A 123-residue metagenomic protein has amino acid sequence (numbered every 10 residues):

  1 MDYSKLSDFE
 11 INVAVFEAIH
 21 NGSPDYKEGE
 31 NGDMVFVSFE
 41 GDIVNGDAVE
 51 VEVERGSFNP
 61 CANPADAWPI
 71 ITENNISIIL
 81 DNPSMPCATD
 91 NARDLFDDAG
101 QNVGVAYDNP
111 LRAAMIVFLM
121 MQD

Functional and structural regions predicted by a protein language model:
M1-D123: Glycine-rich anion-binding surface patch
